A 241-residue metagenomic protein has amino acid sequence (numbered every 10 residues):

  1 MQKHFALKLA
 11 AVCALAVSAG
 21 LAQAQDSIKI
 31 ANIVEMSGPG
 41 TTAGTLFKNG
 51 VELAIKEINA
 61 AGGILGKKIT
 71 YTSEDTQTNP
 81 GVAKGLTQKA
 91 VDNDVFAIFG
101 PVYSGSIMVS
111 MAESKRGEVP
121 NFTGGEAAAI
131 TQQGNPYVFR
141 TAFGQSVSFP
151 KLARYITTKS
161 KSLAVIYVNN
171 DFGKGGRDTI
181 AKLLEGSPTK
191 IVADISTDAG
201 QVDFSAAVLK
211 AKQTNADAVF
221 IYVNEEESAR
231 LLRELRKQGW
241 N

Functional and structural regions predicted by a protein language model:
M1-Q23: Gram-negative bacterial Sec-dependent N-terminal signal peptides
A22-N32, A61-K68, I156-S160: Immediate post-signal peptide segment of exported/extracytoplasmic ligand-binding proteins
S27, T42-K48, I64-Q132, T141 (+3 more regions): Beta-alpha junction/loop-to-helix N-cap segments that form part of ligand/metal-binding clefts
S27-G44, P101-V102, K161-I166: Short beta-strand segments enriched in small/hydrophobic residues
I28, N49-Y71, E185-T189: Signal peptide-proximal N-terminal region of secreted/periplasmic/extracellular or secretory-lumen proteins
G40-N49, D171-G175: Glycine- and acidic-residue-enriched helix-capping/strand-helix junction motifs
G81, V95-I195, N241: Extracytoplasmic ligand/sensor domains, especially the bilobed periplasmic-binding protein
R177-N241: Extracellular/periplasmic bilobed ligand-binding domains
